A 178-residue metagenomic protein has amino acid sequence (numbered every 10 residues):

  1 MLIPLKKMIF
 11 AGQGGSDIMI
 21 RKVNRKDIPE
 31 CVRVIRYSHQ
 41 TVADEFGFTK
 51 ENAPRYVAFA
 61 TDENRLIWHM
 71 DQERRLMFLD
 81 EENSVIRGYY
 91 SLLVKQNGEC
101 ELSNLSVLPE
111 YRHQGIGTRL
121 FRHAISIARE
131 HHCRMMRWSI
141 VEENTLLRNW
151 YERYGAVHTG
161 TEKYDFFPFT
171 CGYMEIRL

Functional and structural regions predicted by a protein language model:
L2-P29, F46: Conserved N-terminal entry element of GNAT/NAT acetyltransferase domains
K22-I28, R33-P109, F121-H123, I127 (+2 more regions): Acetyl-CoA-dependent GNAT
F46-G47, E101, Q114, T145 (+1 more regions): Non-catalytic, surface-exposed connector residues within folded enzymatic/regulatory domains
V85, L108-R122, H131, E142-N149 (+1 more regions): Conserved glycine-rich acetyl-CoA-binding loop
R134-R137, V141-R148, E152-Y154, T161-L178: C-terminal "cap" of GNAT-fold acetyltransferases
